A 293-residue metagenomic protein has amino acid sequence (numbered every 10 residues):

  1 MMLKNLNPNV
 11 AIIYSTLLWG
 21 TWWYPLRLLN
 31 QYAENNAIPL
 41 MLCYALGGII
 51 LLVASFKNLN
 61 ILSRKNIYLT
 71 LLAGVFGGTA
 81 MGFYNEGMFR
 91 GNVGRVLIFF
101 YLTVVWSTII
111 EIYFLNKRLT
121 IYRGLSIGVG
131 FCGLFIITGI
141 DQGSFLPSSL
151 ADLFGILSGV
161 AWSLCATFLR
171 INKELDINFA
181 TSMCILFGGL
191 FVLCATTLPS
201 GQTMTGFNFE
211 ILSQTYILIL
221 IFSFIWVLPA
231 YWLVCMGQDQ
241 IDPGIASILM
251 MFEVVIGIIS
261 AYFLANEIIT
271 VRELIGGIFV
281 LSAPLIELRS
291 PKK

Functional and structural regions predicted by a protein language model:
M1-I38, V75, F83, S144-I171 (+1 more regions): Glycine-/small-residue-enriched transmembrane alpha-helix faces in small-molecule transporters and effluxers
N7-A11, N36-V53, S126-V129, L150-F154 (+1 more regions): Hydrophobic alpha-helical transmembrane segments of multi-pass integral membrane proteins, especially transporters
N7-S15, L59-F83, I127, S149-S158 (+2 more regions): Loop-to-transmembrane-helix transition segments
V10, L42, V96-L102, L169-G188 (+1 more regions): Helix-helix packing/entry segments at the starts of transmembrane helices
T21-W22, L59-R95, F100, L134-I137 (+1 more regions): Specific transmembrane alpha-helical segments of multi-pass solute transporters/efflux pumps, especially DMT/EamA
Y44, G139, M251-K293: C-terminal-most transmembrane helix of multi-pass membrane proteins
L51, Y122-I140, F191, R272-R289: Hydrophobic transmembrane alpha-helices of multi-pass small-molecule transport proteins
S55-N58, T103-G128, V255-L274: C-terminal transmembrane-helix exit sites in multi-pass transporters
